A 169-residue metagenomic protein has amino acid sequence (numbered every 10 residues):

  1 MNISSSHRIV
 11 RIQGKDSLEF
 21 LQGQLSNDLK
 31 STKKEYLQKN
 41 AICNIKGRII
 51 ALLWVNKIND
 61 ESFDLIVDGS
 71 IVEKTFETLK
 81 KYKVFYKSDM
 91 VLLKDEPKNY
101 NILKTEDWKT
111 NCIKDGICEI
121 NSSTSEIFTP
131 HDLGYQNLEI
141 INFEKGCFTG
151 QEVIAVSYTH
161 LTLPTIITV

Functional and structural regions predicted by a protein language model:
M1-L52, K57-E61: Acidic, proline/glycine-enriched N-terminal capping motif
N2-R11, W54-D115: Acidic, low-complexity central loop/insert segments
S122-G134: Short, basic/aromatic beta-hairpin or loop at an interaction surface
L138-N142: Short alpha-helix capping/helix-loop boundary micro-motifs
T159-T165: Conserved small/polar residues in nucleotide/adenosyl-binding loops
